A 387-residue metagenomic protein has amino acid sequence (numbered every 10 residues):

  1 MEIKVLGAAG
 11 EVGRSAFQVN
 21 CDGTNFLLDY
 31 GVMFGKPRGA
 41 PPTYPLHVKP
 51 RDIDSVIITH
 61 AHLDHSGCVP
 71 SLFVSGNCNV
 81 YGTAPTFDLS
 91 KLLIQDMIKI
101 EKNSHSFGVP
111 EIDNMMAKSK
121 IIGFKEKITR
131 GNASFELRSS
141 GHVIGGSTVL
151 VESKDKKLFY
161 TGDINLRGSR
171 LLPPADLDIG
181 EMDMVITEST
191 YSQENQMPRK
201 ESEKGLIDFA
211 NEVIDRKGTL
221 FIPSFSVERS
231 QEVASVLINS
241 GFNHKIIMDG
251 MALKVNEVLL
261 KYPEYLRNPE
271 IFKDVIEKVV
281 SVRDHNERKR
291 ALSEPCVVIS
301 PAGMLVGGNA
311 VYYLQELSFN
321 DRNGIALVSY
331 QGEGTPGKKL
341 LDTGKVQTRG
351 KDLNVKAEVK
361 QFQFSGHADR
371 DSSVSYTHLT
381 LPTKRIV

Functional and structural regions predicted by a protein language model:
E2-I57, H62-S66, S71-N239, N243-I246: His/Asp/Glu-rich metal-coordinating catalytic cores of metallo-dependent phosphodiesterases/hydrolases acting on
G31, N165, T190, A302-G303 (+2 more regions): Anionic group-transfer/hydrolysis microenvironments
L89, K254-E257, E333-G337: Short, charged/polar "capping" segments at the starts of alpha-helices and the immediately preceding loops
F209-V328: Hard-cation-handling environments
G308-L317, S365-Y376: A short, acidic, amphipathic alpha-helical segment used as a generic capping/interface helix at domain edges
V311-A357: C-terminal, non-catalytic macromolecule-binding modules
D352, K356-D371: Basic, glycine-rich polyanion-binding accessory segments appended to enzymes
H378-V387: Single conserved hydrophobic/aromatic residue that forms the stacking wall/gate of nucleotide- or nucleobase-binding
